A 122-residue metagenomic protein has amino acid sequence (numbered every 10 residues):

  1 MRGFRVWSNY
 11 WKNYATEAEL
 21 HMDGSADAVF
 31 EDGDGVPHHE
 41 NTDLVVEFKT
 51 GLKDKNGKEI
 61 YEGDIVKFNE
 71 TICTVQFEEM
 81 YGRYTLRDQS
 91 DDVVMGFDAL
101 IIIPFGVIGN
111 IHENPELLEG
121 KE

Functional and structural regions predicted by a protein language model:
M1-E122: Secondary-structure transition motif
